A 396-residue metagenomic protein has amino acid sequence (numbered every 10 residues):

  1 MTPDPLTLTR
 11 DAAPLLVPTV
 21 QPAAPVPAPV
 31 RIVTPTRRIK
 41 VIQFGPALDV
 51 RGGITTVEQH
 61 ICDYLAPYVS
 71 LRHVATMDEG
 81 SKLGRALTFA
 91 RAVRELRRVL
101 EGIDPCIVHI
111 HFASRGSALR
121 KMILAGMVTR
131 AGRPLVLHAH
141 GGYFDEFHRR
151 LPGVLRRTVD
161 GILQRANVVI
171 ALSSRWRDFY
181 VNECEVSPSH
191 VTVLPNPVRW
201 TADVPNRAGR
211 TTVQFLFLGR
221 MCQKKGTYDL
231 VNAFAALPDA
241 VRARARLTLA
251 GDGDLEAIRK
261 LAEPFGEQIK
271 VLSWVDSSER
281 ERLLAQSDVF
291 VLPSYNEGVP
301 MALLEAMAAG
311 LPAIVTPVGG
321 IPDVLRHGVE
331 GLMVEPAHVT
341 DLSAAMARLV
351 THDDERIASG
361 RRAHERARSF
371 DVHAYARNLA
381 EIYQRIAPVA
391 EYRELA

Functional and structural regions predicted by a protein language model:
I42-Q43, N206-A235, T248: Conserved donor-binding/catalytic core segment of Leloir-type glycosyltransferases
A75-D78, L218, R246-I258, S273: Glycosyltransferase donor-sugar binding loop
R175, P197: Carbohydrate-associated surface elements
R259-S278: Nucleotide-activated donor-binding/catalytic signature segment of Leloir-type glycosyltransferases, i.e., the conserved
Y295: Aromatic "clamp/platform" in nucleotide-sugar-dependent glycosyltransferases that forms part of the donor/acceptor
P312-V315: Short hydrophobic beta-strand element within catalytic cores of glycosyltransferases and related nucleotide-activated
H327-G328, L332-V339, R348-D353: Conserved acidic donor-binding segment of nucleotide-sugar-dependent glycosyltransferases
R348, E355-S369: A short, well-ordered alpha-helix in the C-terminal region of glycosyltransferases
